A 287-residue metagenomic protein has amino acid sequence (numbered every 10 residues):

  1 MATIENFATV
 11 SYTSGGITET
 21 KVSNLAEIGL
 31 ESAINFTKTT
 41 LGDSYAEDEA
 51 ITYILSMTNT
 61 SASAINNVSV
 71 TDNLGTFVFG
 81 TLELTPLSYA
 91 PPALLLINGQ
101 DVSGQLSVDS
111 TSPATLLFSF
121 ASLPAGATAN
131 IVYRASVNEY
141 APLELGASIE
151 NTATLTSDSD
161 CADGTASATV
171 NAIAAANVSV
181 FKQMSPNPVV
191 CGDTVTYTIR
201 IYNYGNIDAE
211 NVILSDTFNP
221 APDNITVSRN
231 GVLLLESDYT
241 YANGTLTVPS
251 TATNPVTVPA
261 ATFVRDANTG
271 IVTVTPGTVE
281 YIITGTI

Functional and structural regions predicted by a protein language model:
M1-I287: Exported/extracytosolic protein signature
